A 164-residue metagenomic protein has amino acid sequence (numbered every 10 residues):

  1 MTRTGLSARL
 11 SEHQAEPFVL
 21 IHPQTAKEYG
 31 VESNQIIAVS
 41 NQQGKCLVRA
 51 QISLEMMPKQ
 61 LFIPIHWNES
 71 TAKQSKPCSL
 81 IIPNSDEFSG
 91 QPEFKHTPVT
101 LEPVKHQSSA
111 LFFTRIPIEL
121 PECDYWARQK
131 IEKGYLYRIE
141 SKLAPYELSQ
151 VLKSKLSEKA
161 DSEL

Functional and structural regions predicted by a protein language model:
T4-L20, Q24-L164: Long, contiguous, secondary-structure-rich segments that constitute the structural scaffold of globular domains
